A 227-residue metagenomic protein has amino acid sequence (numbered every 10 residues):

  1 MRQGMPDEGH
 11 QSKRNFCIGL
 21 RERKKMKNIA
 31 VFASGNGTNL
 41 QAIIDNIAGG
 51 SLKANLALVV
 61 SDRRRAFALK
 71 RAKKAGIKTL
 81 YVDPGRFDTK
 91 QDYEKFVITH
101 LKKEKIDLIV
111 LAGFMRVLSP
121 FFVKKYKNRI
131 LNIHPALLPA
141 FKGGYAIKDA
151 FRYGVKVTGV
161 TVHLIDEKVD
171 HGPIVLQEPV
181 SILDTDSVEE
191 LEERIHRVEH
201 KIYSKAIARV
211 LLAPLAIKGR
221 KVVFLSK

Functional and structural regions predicted by a protein language model:
M1-L20: Iron-sulfur cluster-binding cysteine motifs and their immediate structural context in ferredoxin-like electron-transfer
K27-F67: N-terminal Rossmann-like dinucleotide-binding module
N46, A54, A112-L225: Donor/substrate-binding cores of folate-linked one-carbon enzymes
A57, D107, N128: Conserved acidic residues
S61-D62, G85-R86, K90-Q91, E104-P120: N-terminal glycine-rich "phosphate-gripper" loop used for MgATP/nucleotide binding and carboxylate activation
R65-K70, S119: Short, glycine/polar-rich helix-capping loops at beta-to-alpha or helix-loop-helix junctions that flank or form
L80-G85, I133: Short beta->alpha connector loops at strand-helix junctions that form conserved, small/polar/Pro-enriched
